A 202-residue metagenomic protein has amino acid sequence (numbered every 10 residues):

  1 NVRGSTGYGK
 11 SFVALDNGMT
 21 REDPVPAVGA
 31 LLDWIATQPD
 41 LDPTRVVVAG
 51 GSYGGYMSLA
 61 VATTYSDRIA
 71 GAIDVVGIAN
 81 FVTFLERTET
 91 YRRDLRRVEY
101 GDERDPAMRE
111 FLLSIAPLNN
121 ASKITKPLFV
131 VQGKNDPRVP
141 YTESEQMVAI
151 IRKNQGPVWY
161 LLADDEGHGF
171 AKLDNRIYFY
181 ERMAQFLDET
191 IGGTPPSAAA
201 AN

Functional and structural regions predicted by a protein language model:
V2-N202: Active-site-proximal cap/loop segments of hydrolase catalytic domains
